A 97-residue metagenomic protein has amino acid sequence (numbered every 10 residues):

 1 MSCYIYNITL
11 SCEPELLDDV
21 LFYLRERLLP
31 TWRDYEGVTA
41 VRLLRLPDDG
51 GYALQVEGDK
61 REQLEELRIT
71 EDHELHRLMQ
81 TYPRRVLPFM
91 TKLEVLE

Functional and structural regions predicted by a protein language model:
M1-Y4, L46-D48: Short, flexible turn/loop "capping" segments at secondary-structure junctions
S2-P14: Short glycine-/aliphatic-rich beta-strand segments at the starts of folded cytosolic domains
S11, Q55-E57: Short hydrophobic/aromatic beta-strand micro-patches that form the beta-sheet surface supporting nucleotide- or nucleic
S11-L24: Short, surface-exposed ligand-recognition loops at beta-strand->loop->(often short) alpha-helix junctions that present
L29-A53: Short, glycine- and small/hydrophobic-rich beta-strand elements in well-ordered beta-sheets
R33-T39, E57-T91: An amphipathic, aromatic/His-enriched active-site/gating alpha helix that lines ligand/cofactor pockets
K92-E97: Short, low-order "capping/linker" segments at domain edges
